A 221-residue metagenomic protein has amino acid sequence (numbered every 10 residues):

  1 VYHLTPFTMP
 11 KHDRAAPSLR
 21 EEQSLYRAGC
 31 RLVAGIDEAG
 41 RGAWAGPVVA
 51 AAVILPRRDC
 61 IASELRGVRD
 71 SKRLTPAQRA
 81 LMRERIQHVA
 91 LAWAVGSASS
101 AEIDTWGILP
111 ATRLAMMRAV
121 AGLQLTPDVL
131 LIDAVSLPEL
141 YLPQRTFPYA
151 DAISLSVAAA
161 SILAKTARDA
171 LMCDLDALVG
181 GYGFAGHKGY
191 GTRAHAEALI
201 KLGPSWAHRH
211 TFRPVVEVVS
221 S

Functional and structural regions predicted by a protein language model:
V1-S221: RNase H-like, Mg2+-dependent phosphodiesterase core, and more generally RNA phosphate-backbone-engaging helix-loop
